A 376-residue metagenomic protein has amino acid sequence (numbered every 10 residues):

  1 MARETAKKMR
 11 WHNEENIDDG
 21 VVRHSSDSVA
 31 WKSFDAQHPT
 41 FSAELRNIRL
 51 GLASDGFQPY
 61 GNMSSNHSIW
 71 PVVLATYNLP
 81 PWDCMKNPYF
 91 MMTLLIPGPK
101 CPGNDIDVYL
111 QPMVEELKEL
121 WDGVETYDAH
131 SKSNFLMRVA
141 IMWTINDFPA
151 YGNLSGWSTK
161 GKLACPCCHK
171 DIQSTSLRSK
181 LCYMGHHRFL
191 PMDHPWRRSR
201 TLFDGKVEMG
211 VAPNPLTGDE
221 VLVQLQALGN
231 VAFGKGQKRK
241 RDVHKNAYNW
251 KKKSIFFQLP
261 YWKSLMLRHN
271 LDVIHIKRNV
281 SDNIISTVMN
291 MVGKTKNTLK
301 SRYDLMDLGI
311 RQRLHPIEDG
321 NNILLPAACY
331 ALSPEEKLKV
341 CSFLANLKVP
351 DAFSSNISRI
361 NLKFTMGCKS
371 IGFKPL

Functional and structural regions predicted by a protein language model:
M1-L376: A structural signal for the principal folded core domain
